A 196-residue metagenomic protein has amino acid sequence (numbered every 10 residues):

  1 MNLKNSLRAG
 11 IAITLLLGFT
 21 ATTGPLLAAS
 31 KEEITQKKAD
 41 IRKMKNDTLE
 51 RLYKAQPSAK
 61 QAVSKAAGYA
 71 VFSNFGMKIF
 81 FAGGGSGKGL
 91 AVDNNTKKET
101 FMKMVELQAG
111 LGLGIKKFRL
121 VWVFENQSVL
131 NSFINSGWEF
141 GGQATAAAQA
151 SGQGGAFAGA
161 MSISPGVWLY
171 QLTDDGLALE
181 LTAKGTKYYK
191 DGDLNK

Functional and structural regions predicted by a protein language model:
N2-I13, T22: Bacterial N-terminal signal peptides that target proteins for export
N5, G24, T35-A39: A short, ordered amphipathic alpha-helix with a cationic face
I11, L15, Y53-Q56: Generic secondary-structure transition motif, activating predominantly at the C-termini of alpha-helices
L17-L26: C-terminal segment of classical bacterial N-terminal signal peptides
A29-K196: Small-residue-enriched, tightly packed secondary-structure blocks
